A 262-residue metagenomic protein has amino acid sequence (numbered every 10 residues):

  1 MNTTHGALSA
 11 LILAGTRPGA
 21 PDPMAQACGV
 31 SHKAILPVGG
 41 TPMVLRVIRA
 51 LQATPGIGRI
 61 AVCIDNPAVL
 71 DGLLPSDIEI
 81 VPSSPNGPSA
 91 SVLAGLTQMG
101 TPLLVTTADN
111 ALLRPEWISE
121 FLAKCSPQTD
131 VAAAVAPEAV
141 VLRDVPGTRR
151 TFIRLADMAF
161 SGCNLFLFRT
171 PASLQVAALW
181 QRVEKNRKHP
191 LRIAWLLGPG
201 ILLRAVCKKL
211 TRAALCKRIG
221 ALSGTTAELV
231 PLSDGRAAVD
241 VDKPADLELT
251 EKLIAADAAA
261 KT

Functional and structural regions predicted by a protein language model:
M1-G29: N-terminal nucleotide-binding beta1-loop-alpha1 segment
S9, G58-I60, P102, D130: Residues at the starts of beta-strands that form the adenosine-phosphate
A27-L45: Short catalytic helix/loop segments, enriched in acidic residues and glycine and frequently bearing histidine
A50-I57: Short, acidic, metal-binding catalytic loop of nucleotide-sugar glycosyltransferases
I64-V69: Short, polar loop motifs at secondary-structure junctions
G72-V105, L112-L113, E120: Short phosphate-binding loop-to-helix
R114-A221, L232-R236: Conserved core of the sugar-phosphate nucleotidyltransferase
K243: Short, conserved phosphate/pyrophosphate- and ester-handling motifs at nucleotide-, phospho-/glycolipid
